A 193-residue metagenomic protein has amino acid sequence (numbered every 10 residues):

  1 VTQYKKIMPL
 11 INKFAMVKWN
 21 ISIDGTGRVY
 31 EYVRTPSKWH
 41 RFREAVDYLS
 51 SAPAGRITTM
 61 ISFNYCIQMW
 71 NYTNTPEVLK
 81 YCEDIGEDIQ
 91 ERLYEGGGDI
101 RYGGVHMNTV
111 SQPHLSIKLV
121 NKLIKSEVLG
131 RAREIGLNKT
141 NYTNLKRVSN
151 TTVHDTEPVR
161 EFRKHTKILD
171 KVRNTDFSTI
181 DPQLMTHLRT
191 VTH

Functional and structural regions predicted by a protein language model:
V1-T109: Radical SAM/AdoMet-radical enzyme domain recognition
K5-K6, K13, K18, K38 (+7 more regions): Context-gated lysine
K13-F14, I85, S126, R131 (+1 more regions): Structured helix-beta-strand junction loops
N20-S22, N64, K125-V128, K167 (+1 more regions): Charged, low-complexity, helix-prone segments enriched in Lys/Glu/Asp/Gln
D24, Y48, P53, N121 (+2 more regions): Aromatic-enriched hydrophobic runs in primary sequence
I67-Y72, Q90-G130, Y142-D155: Flexible glycine/acidic-rich beta-alpha junction loops that bind and position SAM and/or redox cofactors in anaerobic
L129-H193: Radical SAM enzyme core and accessory elements
